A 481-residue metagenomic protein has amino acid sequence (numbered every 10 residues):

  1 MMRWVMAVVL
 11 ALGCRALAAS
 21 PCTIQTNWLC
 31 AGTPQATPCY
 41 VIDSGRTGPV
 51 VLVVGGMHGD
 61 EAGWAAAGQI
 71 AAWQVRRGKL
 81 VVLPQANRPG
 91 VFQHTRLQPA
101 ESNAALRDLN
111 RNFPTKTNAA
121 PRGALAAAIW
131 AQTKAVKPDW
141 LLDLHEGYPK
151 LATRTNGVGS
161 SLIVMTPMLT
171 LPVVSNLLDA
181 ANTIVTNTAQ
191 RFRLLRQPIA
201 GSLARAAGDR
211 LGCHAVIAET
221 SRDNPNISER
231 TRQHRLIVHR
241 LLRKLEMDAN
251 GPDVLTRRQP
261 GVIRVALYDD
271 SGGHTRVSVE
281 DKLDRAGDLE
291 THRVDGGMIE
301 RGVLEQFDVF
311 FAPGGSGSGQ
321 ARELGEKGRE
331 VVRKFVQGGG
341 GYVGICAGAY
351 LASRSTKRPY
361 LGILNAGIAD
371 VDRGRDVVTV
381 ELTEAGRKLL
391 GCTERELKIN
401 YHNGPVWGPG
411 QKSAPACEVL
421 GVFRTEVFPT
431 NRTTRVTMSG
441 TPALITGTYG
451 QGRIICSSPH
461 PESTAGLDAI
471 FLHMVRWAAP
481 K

Functional and structural regions predicted by a protein language model:
M6-C39: Short glycine- and acidic-rich boundary segments immediately preceding or forming the N-terminal edge of structured
W28, G48-V50, D60-Q190, D209 (+2 more regions): Active-site/substrate-binding loop(s) of hydrolase catalytic cores
P38-D43, A204-D209, R435, S439-T448: Short, surface-exposed beta-strand/loop micro-motifs that present aromatic residues
Q197-L255: Active-site-adjacent mobile loop/cap segments within catalytic or ligand-binding domains
L236-R258, R333, K357-G362, G367-D370 (+2 more regions): Extracellular ligand-binding/catalytic regions of CAZymes and related secreted enzymes and adhesion modules
T256-F307: Aromatic-Pro/Gly-enriched surface loop or interdomain linker that acts as a lid/target-recognition segment
S318-E396: A glycine-rich, often tryptophan-bearing local segment used as a flexible ligand/cofactor-contacting loop or short
V380-S463: Catalytic beta-strand/loop cores that center a nucleophilic Ser/Cys/Thr and support acyl-enzyme chemistry
